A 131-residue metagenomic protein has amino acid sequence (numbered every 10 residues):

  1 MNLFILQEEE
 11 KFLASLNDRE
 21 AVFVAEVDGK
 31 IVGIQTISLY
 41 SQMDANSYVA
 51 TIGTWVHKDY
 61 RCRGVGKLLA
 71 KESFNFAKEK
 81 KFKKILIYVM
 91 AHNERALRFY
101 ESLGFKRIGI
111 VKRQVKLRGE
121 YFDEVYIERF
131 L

Functional and structural regions predicted by a protein language model:
N2-D59, A70, F130-L131: Acetyl-CoA-dependent GNAT
F4-E10, F76, L103, R107-I108 (+1 more regions): Structured catalytic core of nucleotide-sugar glycosyltransferases
E20, F122-Y126: Short hydrophobic/aromatic beta-strand or adjacent loop that forms the aromatic wall/cage of a ligand/substrate-binding
L39, L86-M90, E101, K106-D123: Conserved catalytic-core motifs of GNAT/GCN5-like acyltransferases
Y60, G64: Glycine-rich phosphate-binding loop
L68, E72, F76, R98-S102: Structural preference for long, well-ordered alpha-helical segments within the folded cores of structured domains
A70, A77-V89: Conserved GNAT acetyl-CoA-binding A-motif
